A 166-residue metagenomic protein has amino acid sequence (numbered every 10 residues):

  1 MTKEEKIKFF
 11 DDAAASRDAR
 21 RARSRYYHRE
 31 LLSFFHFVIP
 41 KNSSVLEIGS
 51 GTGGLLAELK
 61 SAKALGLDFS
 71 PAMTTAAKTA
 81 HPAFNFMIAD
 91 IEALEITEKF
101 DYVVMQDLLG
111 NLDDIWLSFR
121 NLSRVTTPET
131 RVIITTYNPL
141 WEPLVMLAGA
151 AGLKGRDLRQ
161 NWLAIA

Functional and structural regions predicted by a protein language model:
M1-P40: Conserved class I S-adenosyl-L-methionine
N42-G51: Conserved class I S-adenosyl-L-methionine
G51-A93: Class I SAM-dependent methyltransferase SAM/SAH-binding core
V104: A conserved beta-strand element that flanks and buttresses the S-adenosyl-L-methionine
D107-L108: Short catalytic micro-motifs in class I SAM-dependent methyltransferases
W116-R131: A short glycine-rich, Lys/Arg-flanked "PGG" loop and its adjoining helix->strand segment in the class I
I133-G155: Conserved class I S-adenosyl-L-methionine
A150-A166: Acceptor-substrate binding/catalytic loop of class I
